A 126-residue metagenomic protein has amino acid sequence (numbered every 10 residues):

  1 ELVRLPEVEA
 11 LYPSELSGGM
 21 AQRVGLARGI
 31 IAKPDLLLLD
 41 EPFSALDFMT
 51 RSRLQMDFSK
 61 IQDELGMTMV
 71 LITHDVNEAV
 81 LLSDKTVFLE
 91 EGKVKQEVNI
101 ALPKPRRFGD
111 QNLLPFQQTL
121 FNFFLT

Functional and structural regions predicted by a protein language model:
E1-E7, K60: Conserved ABC ATPase "signature" region
L11-S14, A32: Conserved signature/switch motifs of ABC ATPase nucleotide-binding domains
L37-D40: Catalytic Walker B motif of ABC-type/P-loop ATPase nucleotide-binding domains
R51-L65: Helical segment within the ABC ATPase nucleotide-binding domain
G66-I72: Conserved H-loop
L81-F88: Conserved catalytic segment of ABC-fold P-loop ATPases
G92-T119: Conserved beta-strand-loop-alpha-helix hinge in the C-terminal portion of ABC ATPase nucleotide-binding domains
